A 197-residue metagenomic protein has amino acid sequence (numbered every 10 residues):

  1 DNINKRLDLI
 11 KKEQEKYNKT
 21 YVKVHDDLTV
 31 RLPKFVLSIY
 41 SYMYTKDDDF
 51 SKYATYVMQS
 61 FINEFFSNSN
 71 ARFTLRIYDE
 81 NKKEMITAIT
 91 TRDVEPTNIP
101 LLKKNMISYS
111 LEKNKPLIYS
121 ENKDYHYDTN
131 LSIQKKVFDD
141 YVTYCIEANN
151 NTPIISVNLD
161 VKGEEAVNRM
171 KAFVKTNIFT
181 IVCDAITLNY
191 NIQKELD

Functional and structural regions predicted by a protein language model:
N2-K46: Signal-transmission linkers at sensory-effector interfaces
Y40-M58: Signal-transducing coiled-coil linker helices
T55-T87: Short, hydrophobic-rich beta-strand element in sensory/regulatory alpha-beta domains
M58, F73-L75, M85, Y119 (+3 more regions): Hydrophobic beta-strand residues in large extracellular and virion-surface proteins
S69-R72, S110, I178-F179: Generic signature of mature, soluble extracytoplasmic domains
Y78-Q134: Regulatory sensory and allosteric helical modules in signal-transduction proteins and certain transcription factors
Y125-I154: Helix-to-coil/beta transition segments that act as allosteric "coupling" elements at the rims of sensory or catalytic
P153-I155, L159-D197: Juxtadomain coupling helices with adjacent low-complexity linkers
